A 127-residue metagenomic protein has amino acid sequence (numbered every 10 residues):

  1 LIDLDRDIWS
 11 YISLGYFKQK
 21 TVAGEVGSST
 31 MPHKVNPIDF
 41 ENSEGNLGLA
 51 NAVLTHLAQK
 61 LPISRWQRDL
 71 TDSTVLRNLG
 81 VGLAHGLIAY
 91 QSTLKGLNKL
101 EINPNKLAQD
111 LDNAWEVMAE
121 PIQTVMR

Functional and structural regions predicted by a protein language model:
L1-S10: Internal metal/ion-chelating core segments
Y11-A23: Conserved tyrosine-mediated DNA breakage-rejoining catalytic core shared by Y-recombinases
G15-F17, S28-R127: Glycine-rich cofactor/substrate-binding loops
